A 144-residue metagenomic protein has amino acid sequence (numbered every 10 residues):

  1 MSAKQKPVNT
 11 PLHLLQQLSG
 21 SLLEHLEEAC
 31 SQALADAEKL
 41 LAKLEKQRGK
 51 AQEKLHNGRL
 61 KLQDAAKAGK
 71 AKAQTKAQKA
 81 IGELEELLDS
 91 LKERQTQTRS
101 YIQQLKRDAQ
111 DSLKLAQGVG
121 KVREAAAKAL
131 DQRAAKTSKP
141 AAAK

Functional and structural regions predicted by a protein language model:
N9-D36: Short, charge-rich amphipathic alpha-helices with coiled-coil/heptad character
A29-G49: Short, charge/polar-rich alpha-helical segments
A42, G49, H56, G82-E85 (+2 more regions): Generic structural signal for well-ordered, non-transmembrane alpha-helical segments in soluble/cytosolic regions
K50-T75: Extended alpha-helical coiled-coil "stalk/arm" regions that act as elongated linkers or oligomerization scaffolds
I81-Q103: Amphipathic alpha-helical coiled-coil segments
Q97-A134: Short, Lys/Arg-rich amphipathic alpha-helical interaction segments that bind nucleic acids or acidic protein surfaces
D131-K144: Long low-complexity, Ser/Thr/Pro- and charged-rich intrinsically disordered regions
